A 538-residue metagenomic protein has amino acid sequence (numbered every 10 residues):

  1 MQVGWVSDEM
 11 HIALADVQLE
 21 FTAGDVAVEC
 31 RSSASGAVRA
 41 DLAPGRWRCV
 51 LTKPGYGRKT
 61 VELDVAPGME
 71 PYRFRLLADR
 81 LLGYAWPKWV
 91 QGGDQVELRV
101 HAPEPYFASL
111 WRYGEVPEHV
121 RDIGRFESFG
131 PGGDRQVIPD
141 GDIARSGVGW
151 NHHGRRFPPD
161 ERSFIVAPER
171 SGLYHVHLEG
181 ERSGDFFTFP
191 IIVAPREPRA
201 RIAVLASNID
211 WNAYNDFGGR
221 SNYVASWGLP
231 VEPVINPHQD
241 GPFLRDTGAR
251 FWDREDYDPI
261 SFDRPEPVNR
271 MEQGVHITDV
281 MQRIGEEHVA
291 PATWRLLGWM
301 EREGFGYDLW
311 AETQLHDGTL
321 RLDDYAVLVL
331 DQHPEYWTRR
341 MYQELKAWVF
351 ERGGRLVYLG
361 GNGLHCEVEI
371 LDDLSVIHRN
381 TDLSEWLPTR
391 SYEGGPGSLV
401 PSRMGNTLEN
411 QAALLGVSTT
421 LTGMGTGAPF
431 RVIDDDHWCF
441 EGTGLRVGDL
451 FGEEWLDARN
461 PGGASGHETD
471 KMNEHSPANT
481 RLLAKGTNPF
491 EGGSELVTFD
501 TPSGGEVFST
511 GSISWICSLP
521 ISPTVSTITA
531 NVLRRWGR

Functional and structural regions predicted by a protein language model:
V3-A15: Structural motif
A15, A23-D41: Short, acidic Ser/Thr/Gly-rich low-complexity loop/linker segments typical of extracellular and cell-surface proteins
R48-E62: A short, solvent-exposed loop/turn motif at the edges and junctions of modular extracellular/periplasmic domains
D64-R80: Extracellular beta-sheet/turn segments enriched in Thr/Pro/Gly and aliphatic residues
L82-E97, H101-A102, L110, E115 (+2 more regions): Ligand-binding face of N-terminal immunoglobulin V-set domains in extracellular IgSF glycoproteins
H101-P117, R121-D140, S183-L322: Aromatic-Pro/Gly-enriched surface loop or interdomain linker that acts as a lid/target-recognition segment
I138-R155, R162-I165, E169-S171, Q282-L371 (+1 more regions): Helical hinge/lid and interdomain linker segments adjacent to catalytic or ligand-binding clefts that mediate domain
C366-R538: Long, C-terminal catalytic modules of enzymes
